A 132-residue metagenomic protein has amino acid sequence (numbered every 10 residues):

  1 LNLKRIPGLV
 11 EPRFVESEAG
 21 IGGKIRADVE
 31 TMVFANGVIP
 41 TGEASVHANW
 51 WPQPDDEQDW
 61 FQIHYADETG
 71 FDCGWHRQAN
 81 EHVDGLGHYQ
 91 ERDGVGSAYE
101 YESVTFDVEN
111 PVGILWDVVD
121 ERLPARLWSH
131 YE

Functional and structural regions predicted by a protein language model:
L1-N49, P54-D56: Negatively charged, low-complexity tracts enriched in Asp/Glu with abundant Ser/Thr
R5, R13, R26, R77 (+4 more regions): Arginine residue identity/basic-tract feature
R13-E16, Q58-W60, G85, A125 (+1 more regions): Generic marker of "main functional regions" within proteins
A48-N49, Q58, C73, G87 (+2 more regions): Short, low-complexity intrinsically disordered segments
P52-Q53, Q62, R77, V118 (+1 more regions): Intrinsic disorder/low-complexity segments enriched in polar/charged and small flexible residues
D59-E109: An exposed acidic His-Trp-rich patch
S97-E132: Well-ordered alpha/beta subsegment
